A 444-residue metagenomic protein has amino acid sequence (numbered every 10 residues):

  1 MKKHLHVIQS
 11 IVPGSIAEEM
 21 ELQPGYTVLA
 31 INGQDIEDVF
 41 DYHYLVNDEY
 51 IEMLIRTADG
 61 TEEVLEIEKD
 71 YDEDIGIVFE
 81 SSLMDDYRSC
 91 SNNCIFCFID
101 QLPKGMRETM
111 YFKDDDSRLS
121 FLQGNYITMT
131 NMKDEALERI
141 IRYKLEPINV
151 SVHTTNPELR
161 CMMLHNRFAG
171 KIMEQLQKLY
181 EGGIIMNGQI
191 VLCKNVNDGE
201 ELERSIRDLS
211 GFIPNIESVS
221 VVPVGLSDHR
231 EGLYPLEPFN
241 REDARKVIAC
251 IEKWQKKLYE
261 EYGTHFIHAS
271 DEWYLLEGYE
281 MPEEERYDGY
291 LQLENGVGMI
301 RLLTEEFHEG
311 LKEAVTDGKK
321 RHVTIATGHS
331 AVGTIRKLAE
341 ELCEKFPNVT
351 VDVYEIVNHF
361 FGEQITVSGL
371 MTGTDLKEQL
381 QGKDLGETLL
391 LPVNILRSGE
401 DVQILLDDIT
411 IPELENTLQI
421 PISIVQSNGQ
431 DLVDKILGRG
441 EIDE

Functional and structural regions predicted by a protein language model:
M1-I31, D35-D38, E49, T57 (+4 more regions): Auxiliary Fe-S-binding modules of radical SAM enzymes
I36, E52-L54, V78-D86, H268: Extended, hydrophobic interaction surfaces within ordered domains
D38-D41, R160-M163, G199-L202, D434-G438: Short secondary-structure transition/capping segments
Y42-N47: Solvent-exposed segments in extracellular or luminal domains encompassing
E52-L54, V64, N149: Beta-strand secondary-structure signal
G60-E62, K69-N215, G225-W254: Conserved Radical SAM active-site core
D100, S151, V222, S270 (+1 more regions): Conserved residues at the C-terminal ends of beta-strands
P147-N149, I185-N187, S218-S220, F266-H268 (+1 more regions): Structural preference for beta-strand elements that scaffold enzyme active sites
